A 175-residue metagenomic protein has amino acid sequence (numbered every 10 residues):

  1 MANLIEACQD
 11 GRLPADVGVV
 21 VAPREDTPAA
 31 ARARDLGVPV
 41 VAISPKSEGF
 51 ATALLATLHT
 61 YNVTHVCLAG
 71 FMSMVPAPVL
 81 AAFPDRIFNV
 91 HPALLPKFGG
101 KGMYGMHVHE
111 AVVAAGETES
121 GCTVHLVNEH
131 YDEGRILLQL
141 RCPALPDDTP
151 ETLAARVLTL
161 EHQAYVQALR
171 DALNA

Functional and structural regions predicted by a protein language model:
M1-A175: One-carbon transfer enzymes
